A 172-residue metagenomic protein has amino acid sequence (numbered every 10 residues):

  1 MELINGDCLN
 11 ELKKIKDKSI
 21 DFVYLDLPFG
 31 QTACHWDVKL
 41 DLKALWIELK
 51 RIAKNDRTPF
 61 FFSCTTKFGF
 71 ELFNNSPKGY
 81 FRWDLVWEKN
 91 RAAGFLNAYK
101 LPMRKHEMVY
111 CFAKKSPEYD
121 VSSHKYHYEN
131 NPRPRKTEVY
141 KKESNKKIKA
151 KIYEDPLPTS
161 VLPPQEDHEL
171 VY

Functional and structural regions predicted by a protein language model:
M1-Y172: Core catalytic lobe of class I
